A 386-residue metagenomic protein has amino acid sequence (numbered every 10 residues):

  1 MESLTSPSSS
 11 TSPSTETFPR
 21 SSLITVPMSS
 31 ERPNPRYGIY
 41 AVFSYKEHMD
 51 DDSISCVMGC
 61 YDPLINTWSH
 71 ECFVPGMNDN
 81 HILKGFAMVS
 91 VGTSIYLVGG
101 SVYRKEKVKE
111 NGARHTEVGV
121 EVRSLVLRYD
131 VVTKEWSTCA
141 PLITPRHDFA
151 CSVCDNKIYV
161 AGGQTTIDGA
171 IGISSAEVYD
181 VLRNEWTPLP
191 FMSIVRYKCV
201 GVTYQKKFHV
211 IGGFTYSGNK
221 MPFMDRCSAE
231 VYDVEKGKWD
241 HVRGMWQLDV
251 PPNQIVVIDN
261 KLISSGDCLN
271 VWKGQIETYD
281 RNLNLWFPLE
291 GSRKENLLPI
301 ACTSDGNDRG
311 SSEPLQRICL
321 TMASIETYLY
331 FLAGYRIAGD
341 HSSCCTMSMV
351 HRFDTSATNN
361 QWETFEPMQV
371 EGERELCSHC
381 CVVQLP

Functional and structural regions predicted by a protein language model:
M1-P386: Kelch-like beta-propeller repeat domains
